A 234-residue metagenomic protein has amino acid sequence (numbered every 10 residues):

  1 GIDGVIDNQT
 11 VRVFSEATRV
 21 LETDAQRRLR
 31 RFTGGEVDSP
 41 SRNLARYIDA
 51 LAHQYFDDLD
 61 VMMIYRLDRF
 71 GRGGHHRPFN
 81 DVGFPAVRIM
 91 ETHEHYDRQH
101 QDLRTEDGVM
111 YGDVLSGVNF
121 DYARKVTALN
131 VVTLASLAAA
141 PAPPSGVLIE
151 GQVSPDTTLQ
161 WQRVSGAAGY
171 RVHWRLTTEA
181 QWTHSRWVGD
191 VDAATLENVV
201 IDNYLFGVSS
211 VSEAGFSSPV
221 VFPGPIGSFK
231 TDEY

Functional and structural regions predicted by a protein language model:
G1-R77, V82, A86: Metal-dependent peptidase/peptidase-like ectodomains
T92-L148: His/Asp/Glu-rich mid-to-C-terminal helical/loop segments that flank catalytic regions of hydrolases
I149, W161, A194-E197, I201: Hydrophobic core positions of the immunoglobulin-like beta-sandwich fold
P155-A167: Conserved aromatic anchor
Y170-V172: Short beta-strand elements bearing conserved aromatic residues within extracellular beta-rich modules
H184-V191: Short beta-strand segments within Ig-like beta-sandwich modules, predominantly Fibronectin type-III
L196-S218: Beta-strand-rich modules
V211-Y234: Extracellular fibronectin type III
